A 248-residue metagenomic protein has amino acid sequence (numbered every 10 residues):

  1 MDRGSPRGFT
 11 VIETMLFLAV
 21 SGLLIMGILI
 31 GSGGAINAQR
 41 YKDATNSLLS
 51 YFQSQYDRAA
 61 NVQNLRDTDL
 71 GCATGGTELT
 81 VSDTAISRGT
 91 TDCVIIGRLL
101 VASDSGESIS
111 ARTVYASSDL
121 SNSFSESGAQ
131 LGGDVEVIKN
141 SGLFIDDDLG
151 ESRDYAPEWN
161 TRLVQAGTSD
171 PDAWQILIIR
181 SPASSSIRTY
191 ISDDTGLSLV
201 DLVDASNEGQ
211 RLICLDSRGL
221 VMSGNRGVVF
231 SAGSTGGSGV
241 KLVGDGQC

Functional and structural regions predicted by a protein language model:
D2-Y41, T45: N-terminal single-pass transmembrane signal-anchor helix
F9, T77-L79, L163: Aromatic-residue hotspot detector
E13, G22, I36-Q39, S87-G133: Generic hydrophobic segment detector
L16, M26, L49, G75-T84 (+2 more regions): Localized chelating/binding microdomains that coordinate divalent metal ions or stabilize phosphate-bearing
I36-L70: Membrane-proximal N-terminal amphipathic helix
A59-G106: Short, glycine/small-hydrophobic-rich surface segments
D104-C248: Intrinsically disordered, low-complexity regions enriched in Pro/Ser/Thr/Gly and acidic residues
